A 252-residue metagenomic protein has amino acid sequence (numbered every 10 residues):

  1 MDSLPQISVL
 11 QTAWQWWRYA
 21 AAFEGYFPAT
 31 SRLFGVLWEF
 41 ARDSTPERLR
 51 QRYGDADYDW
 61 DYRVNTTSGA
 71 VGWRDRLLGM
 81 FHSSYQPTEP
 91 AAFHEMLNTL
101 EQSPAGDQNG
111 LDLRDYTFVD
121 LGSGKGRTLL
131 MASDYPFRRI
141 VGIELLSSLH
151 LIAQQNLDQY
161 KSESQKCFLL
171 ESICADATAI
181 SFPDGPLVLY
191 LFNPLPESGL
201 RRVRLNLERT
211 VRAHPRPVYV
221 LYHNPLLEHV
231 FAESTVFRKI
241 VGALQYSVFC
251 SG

Functional and structural regions predicted by a protein language model:
D2-L113: S-adenosyl-L-methionine
D115-G124: Conserved class I S-adenosyl-L-methionine
G126-L130: Glycine-rich SAM-binding Motif I of class I
R139-E144: Conserved SAM-binding motif I beta-strand of class I
L146, N156, L226: Residues in the short beta-alpha loop(s) of Rossmann-like NAD(P)-binding domains
H150-D184: S-adenosyl-L-methionine
S172-R212, R216: Active-site segment flanking the S-adenosylmethionine/decSAM binding pocket in AdoMet-dependent transferases
S198-S251: C-terminal substrate-binding/active-site "lid" region of AdoMet-derived donor-dependent transferases
